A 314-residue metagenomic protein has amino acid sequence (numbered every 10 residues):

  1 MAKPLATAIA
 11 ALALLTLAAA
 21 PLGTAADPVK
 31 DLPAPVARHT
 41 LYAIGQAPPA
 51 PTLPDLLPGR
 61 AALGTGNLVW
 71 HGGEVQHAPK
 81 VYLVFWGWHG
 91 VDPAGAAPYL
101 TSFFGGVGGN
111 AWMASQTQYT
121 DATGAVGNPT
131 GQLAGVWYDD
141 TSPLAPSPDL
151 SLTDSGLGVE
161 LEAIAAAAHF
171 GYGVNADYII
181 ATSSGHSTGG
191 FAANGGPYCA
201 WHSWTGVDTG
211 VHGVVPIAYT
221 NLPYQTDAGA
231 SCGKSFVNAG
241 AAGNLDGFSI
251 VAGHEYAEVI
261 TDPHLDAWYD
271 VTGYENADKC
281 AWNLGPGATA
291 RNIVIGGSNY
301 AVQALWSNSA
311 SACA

Functional and structural regions predicted by a protein language model:
A2-T7, A11-G72, F85-W86, V107-A122 (+1 more regions): N-terminal zymogen propeptides
G66, H77-P93: Fold-level signature of zinc-dependent metallopeptidase catalytic domains
H77-V81, G109, G173-Y178, V215-A218 (+1 more regions): Loop/turn elements at helix/coil->beta-strand transitions in domains of secreted/extracellular proteins
L83, I250-D262: Active-site recognition of the HExxH zinc-binding catalytic motif
F85-H89, T182-H186, P223-T226: Short, flexible loop/turn elements at secondary-structure junctions
G90-P143, V271-Y274: Active-site-surrounding "flap" and adjacent substrate/cofactor-binding loops of secreted or lumenal enzymes, prototyped
P129-G206: Active-site-proximal segments of metallohydrolase catalytic domains
N194-D246, D262-A314: Metalloprotease/metallohydrolase-associated module, dominated by Zn2+-dependent proteases
